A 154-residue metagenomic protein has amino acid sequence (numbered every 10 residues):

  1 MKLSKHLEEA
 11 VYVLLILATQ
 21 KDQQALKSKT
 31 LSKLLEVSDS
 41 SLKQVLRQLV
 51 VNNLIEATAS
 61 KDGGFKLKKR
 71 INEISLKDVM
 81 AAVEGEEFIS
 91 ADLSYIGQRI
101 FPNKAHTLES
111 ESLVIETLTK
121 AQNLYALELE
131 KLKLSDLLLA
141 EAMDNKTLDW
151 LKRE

Functional and structural regions predicted by a protein language model:
M1-L14: Short alpha-helical segments that sit at the start of domains
L26-L35: A short alpha-helical element within helix-turn-helix/winged-helix DNA-binding domains across DNA-binding proteins
K33, V50-V51: Alpha-helical residues within the helix-turn-helix
S40: Key DNA-contact positions within bacterial/archaeal DNA-binding proteins
L46-R47: Short, hydrophobic-biased segments on the C-terminal half of alpha helices that form "recognition helices"
N53-D62, K66-K68: Beta-hairpin "wing" of winged helix-turn-helix
I71-G97: Conserved segment of winged-helix/HTH DNA-binding domains
I96-E154: C-terminal regulatory/oligomerization modules of transcriptional regulators
